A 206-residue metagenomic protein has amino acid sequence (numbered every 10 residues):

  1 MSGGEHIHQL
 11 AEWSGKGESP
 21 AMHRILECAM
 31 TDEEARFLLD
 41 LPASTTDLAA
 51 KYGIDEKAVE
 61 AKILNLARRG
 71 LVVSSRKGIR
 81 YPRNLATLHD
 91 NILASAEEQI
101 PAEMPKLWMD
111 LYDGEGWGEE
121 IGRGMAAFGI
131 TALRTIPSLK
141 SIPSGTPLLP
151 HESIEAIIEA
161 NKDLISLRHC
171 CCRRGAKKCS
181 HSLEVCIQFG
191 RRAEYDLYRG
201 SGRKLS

Functional and structural regions predicted by a protein language model:
M1-H23: Long, low-complexity, charged/polar intrinsically disordered regions in eukaryotic proteins
C28-Y52: Short amphipathic alpha-helical interface segments
F37, I92-L93, K177-S182: Short acidic, glycine/serine/threonine-rich loops at helix termini
S44, A86, C172-R173: Short, glycine-/Ser/Thr-/acidic-enriched flexible segments
Y52-R68: Short amphipathic alpha-helical interaction segments
A67-G78: A short, conserved structural fragment
G78-G118: Short, amphipathic alpha-helical interaction segments positioned at domain boundaries
W117-S206: Catalytic cores of enzyme domains
